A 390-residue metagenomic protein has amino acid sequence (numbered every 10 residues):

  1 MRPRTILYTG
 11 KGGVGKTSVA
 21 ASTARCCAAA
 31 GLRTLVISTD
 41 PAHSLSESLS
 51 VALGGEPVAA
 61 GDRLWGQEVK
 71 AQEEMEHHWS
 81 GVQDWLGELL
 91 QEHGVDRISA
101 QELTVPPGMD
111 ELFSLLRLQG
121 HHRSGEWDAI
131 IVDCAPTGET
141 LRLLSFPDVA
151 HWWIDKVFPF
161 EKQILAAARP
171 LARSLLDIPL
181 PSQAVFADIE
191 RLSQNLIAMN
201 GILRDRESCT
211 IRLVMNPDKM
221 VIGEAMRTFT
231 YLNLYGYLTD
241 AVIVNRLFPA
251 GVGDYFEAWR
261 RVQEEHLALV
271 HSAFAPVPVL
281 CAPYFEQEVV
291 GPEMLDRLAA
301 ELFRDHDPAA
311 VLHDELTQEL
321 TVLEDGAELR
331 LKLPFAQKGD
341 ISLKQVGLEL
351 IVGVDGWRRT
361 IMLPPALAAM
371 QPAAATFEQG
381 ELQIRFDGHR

Functional and structural regions predicted by a protein language model:
M1-V14, S18-I197: Nucleotide-state-sensitive switch-loop elements of NTP-binding domains
T5, E349, E381: Beta-strand-rich binding-surface signature of beta-sandwich/beta-barrel folds used to engage anionic ligands
L196-K338, E349-I351, G356-R358, M362 (+2 more regions): C-terminal lobe/tail of nucleotide-utilizing enzymes
V322-E324, L343-V346, F377: Generic beta-strand structural signal
I341-L343, L382: Short hydrophobic/aromatic patches on the structural cores and recognition surfaces of FHA
I361, F377-I384: Beta-strand-enriched, solvent-exposed domains that form extended recognition/catalytic surfaces
A366-G380: Short, surface-exposed loop/turn motifs with a glycine/proline- and acidic-biased composition
